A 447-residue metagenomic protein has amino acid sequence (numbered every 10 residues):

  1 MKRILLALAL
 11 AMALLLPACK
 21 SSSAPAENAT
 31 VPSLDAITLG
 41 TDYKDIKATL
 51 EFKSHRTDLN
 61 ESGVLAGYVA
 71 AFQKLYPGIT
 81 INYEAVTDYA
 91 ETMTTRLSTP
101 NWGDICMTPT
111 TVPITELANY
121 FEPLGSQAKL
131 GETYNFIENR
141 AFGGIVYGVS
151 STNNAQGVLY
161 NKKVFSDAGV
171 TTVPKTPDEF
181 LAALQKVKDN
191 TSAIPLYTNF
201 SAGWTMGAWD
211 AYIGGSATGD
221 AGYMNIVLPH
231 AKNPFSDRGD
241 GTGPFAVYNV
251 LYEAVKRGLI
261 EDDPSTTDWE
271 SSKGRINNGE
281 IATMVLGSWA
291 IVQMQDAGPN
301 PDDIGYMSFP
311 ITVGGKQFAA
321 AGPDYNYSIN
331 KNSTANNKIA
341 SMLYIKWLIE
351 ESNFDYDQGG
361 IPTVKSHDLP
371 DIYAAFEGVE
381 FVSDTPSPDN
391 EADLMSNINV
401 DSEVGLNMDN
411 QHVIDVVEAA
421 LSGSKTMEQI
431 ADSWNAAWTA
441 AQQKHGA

Functional and structural regions predicted by a protein language model:
C19-P113, V313, N336, Q429 (+1 more regions): Conserved N-terminal structural module of periplasmic/extracytoplasmic solute-binding proteins
E27-K44, P109-K163, L181, D189-T191 (+1 more regions): Hinge/lid segment of periplasmic solute-binding proteins
D42, P123-E138, S216-A246, D296-P299 (+3 more regions): Short, solvent-exposed loop/beta-turn-alpha elements that line the ligand-binding surface or hinge of extracytoplasmic
G67, A71-N135, Y147, K163-K175 (+4 more regions): Extracytoplasmic "Venus flytrap"/periplasmic binding protein-like
A70, K74-L75, T80, G144 (+3 more regions): Extracytoplasmic/periplasmic substrate-recognition and gating elements
L117-N119, F136-V173, P177, L181 (+3 more regions): Periplasmic solute-binding protein
L184-Q185, L228-P264: Glycine-centered hinge/linker elements that transmit conformational signals in sensory and ligand-binding systems
Q358-P370, S383-A440: C-terminal capping/gating helix-and-loop segments adjacent to ligand/active sites or protein-protein/ligand interfaces
